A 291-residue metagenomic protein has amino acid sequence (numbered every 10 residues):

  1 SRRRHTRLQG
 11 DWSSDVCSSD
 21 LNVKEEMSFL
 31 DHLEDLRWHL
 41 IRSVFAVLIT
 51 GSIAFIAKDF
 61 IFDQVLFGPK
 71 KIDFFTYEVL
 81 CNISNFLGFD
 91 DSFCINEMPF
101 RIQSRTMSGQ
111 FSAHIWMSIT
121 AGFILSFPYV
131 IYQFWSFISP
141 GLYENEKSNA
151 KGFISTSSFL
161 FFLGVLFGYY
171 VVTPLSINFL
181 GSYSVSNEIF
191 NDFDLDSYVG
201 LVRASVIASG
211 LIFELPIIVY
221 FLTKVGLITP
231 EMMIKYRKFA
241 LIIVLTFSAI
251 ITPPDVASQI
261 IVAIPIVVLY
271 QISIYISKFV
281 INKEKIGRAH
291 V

Functional and structural regions predicted by a protein language model:
S1-C17, A289-H290: Single conserved hydrophobic/aromatic residue that forms the stacking wall/gate of nucleotide- or nucleobase-binding
S14-R288: Membrane topogenic/interface segments and analogous intrinsically disordered interaction regions
